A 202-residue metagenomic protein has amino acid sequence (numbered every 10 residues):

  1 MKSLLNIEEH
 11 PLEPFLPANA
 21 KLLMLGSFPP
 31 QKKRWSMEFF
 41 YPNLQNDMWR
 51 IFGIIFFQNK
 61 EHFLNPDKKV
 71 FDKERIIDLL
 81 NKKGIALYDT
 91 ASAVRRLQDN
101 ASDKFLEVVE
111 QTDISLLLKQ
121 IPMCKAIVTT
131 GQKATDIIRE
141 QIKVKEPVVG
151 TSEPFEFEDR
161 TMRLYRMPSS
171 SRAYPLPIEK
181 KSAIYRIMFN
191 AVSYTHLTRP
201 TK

Functional and structural regions predicted by a protein language model:
K2-A126, Q132-P147, E158-P175: A polyanion-binding, active-site-adjacent surface
Q58, T201-K202: A very general structural signal that marks isolated residues within well-ordered alpha-helical segments
E110, K181-F189: Binuclear metal-dependent hydrolase catalytic cores centered on His/Asp/Glu-rich metal-binding motifs
V148-P154: An amphipathic alpha-helical core segment
A191-S193: Acidic, proline/serine/threonine- and glycine-rich low-complexity intrinsically disordered segments
T195-P200: Conserved small/polar residues in nucleotide/adenosyl-binding loops
